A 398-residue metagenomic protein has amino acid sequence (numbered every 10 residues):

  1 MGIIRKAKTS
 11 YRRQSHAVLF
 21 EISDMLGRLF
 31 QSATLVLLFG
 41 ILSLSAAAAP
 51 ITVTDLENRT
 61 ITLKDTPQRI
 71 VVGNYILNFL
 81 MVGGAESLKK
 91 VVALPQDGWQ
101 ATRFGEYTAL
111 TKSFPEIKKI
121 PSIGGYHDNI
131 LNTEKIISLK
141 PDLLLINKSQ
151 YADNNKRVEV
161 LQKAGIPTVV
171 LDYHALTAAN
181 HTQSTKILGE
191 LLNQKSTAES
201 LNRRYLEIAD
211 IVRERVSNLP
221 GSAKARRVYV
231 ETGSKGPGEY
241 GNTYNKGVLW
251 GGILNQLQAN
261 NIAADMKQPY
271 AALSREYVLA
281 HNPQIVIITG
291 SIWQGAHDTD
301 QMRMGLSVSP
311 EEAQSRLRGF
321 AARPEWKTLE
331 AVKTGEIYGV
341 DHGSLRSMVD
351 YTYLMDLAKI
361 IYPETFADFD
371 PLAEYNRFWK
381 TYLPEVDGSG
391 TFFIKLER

Functional and structural regions predicted by a protein language model:
A7-T34: Bacterial N-terminal signal peptides that target proteins for export
S32-S43: Bacterial N-terminal signal peptides
L44-V82, S196-E231, F366-R398: Bacterial Sec-exported substrate-binding components of ABC uptake systems
L56, I120-N132, M266-S274: Short helix-initiation/N-cap motifs at beta->coil->alpha
V72-G73, N78-S138, L143-Q150, R157: A short, structured surface patch at a secondary-structure boundary
W99-G105, H127, Q150-K156, L171-S184 (+1 more regions): Extracytoplasmic ligand-binding site segments that recognize negatively charged/polar headgroups
G124, L176-L192, E199, G295-R398: Structured C-terminal subdomain patch of bacterial secreted/periplasmic proteins
N242-P269: Alpha-helical, coiled-coil/dimerization segments enriched in small aliphatic residues
